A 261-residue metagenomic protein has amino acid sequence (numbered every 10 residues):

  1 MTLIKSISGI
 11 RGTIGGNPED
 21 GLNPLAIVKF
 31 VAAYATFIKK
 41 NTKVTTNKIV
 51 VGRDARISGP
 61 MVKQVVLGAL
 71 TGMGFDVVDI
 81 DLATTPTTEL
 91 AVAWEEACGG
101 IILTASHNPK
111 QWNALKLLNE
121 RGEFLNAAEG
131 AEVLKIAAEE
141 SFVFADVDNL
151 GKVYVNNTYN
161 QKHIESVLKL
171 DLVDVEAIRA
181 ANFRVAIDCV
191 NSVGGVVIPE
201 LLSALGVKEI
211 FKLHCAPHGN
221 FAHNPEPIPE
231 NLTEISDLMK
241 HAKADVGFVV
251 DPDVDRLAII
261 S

Functional and structural regions predicted by a protein language model:
M1-G68, G72-M73, K152-F183: An N-terminal, well-structured beta->alpha segment
L3-I7, N47, P109, L117 (+2 more regions): Short, flexible coil/turn micro-motifs enriched in small/turn-prone residues
K5, V185, V246-V250: Residue-level marker for buried hydrophobic side chains located in beta-strands that build the well-ordered beta-sheet
T13, N113-A242: Gly/Ser/Thr-enriched, mixed-charge loops and adjacent short helices that form phosphate/oxyanion-binding elements
T36, K48-W112, E200-I259: N-terminal small/polar loop signature for handling phosphorylated ligands or for N-terminal nucleophile
L117, I259-S261: Conserved hydrophobic "DFG−1" position in protein kinase catalytic cores
